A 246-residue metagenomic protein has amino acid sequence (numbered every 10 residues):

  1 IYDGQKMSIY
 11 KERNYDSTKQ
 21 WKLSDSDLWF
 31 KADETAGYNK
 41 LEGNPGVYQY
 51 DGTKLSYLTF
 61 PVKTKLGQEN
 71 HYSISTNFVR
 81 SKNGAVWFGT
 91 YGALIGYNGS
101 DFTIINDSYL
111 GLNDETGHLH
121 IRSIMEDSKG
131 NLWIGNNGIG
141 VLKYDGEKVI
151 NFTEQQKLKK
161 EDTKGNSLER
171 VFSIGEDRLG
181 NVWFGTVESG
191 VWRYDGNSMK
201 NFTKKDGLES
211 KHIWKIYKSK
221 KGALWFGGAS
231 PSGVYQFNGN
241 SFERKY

Functional and structural regions predicted by a protein language model:
I1-Y246: Carboxylate-rich, polar loop motifs that coordinate divalent cations or form catalytic acidic clusters
